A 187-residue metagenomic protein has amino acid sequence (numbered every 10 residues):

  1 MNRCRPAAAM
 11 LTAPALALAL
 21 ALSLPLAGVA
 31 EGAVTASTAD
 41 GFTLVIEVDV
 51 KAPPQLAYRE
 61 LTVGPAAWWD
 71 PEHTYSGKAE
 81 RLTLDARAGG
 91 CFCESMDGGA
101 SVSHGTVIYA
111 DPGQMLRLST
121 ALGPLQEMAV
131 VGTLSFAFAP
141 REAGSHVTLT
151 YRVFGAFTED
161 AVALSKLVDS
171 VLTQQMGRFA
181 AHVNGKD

Functional and structural regions predicted by a protein language model:
N2-L16: Bacterial N-terminal signal peptides that target proteins for export
R3, E31, H146, T150-D187: A conserved amphipathic terminal alpha-helix motif
T12-A27: Bacterial N-terminal signal peptides
G28-A79: Hydrophobic ligand-binding cavity/cleft-lining segments
E31, W69, L82-T83, G98-G144 (+1 more regions): Hydrophobic-ligand binding "helix-grip"
P54, L61-P65, W69, A88 (+5 more regions): Sec/Tat-exported extracytoplasmic proteins
A57-L61, F92, V107, L118 (+2 more regions): Hydrophobic pocket/interface hotspot
G64-H104: Short beta-edge strand/loop motif at the mouth of beta-sheet-based domains
